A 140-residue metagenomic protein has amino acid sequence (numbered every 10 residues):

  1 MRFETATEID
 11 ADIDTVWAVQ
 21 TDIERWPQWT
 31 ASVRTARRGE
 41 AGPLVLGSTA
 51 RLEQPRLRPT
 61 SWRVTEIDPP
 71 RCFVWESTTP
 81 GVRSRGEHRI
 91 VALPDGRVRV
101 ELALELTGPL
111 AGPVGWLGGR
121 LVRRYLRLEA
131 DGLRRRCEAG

Functional and structural regions predicted by a protein language model:
M1, P27, A31, R71 (+3 more regions): Flexible, active-site-adjacent loop/turn segments at secondary-structure boundaries
M1-A41: Hydrophobic ligand-binding cavity/cleft-lining segments
E4, R38, L52, V114-L117 (+1 more regions): Conserved short-loop catalytic and cofactor-binding motifs
E8-D12, E53-P55, V91, A103-T107: Solvent-exposed residues in well-ordered beta-strands and their adjoining turns, especially edge/terminal strands
D10-D14, E66-P70, R89-R99: A short, structured loop/turn motif at beta-sheet edges
R37-R85, R99, D131-G140: Glycine-rich portal/gate segments that line the openings of hydrophobic small-molecule binding cavities
E76-L128, L133-R135: Beta-strand/loop substructures that line and gate deep hydrophobic ligand-binding cavities in soluble
